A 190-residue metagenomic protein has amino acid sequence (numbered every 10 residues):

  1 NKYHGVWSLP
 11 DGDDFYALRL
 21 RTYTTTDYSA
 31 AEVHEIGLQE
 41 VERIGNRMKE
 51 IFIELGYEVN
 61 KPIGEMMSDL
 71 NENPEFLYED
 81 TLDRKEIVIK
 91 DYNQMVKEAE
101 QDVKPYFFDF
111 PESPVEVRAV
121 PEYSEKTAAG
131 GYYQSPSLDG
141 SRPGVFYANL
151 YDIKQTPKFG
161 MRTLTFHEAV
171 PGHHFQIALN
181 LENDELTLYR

Functional and structural regions predicted by a protein language model:
N1-R190: N-terminal maturation segment of proteins
